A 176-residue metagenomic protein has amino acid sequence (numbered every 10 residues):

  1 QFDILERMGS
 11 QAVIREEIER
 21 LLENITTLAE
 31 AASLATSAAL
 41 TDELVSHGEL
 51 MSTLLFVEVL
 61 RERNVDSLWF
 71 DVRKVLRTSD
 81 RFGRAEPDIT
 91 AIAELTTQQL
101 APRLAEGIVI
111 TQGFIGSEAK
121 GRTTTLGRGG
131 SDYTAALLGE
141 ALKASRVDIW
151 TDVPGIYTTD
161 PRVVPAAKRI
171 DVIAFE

Functional and structural regions predicted by a protein language model:
Q1-E176: Nucleotide/pyrophosphate-binding catalytic subdomain
